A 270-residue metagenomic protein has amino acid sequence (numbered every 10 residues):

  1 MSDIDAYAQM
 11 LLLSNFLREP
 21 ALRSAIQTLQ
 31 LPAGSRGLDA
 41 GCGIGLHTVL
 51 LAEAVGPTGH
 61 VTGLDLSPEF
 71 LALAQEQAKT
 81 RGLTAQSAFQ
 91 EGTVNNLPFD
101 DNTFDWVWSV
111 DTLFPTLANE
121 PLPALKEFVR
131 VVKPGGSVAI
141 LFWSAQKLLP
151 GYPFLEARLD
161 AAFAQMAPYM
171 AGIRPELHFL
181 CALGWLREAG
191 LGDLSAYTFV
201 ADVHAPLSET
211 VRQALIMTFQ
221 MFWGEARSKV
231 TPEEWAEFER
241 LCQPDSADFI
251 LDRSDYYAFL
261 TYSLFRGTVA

Functional and structural regions predicted by a protein language model:
F16-A33, L50: Conserved alpha-helix/loop element of class I SAM-dependent methyltransferases that forms part of the SAM/SAH-binding
L38-A40, I44, T48-N96: Class I SAM-dependent methyltransferase SAM/SAH-binding core
P57-T58, V132-V138: Short glycine-dipeptide loop
N95-V107: A short acidic, Gly/Pro-enriched loop at the edge of an enzyme's catalytic core that lines a small-molecule cofactor
D105-E120: A short SAM/SAH-binding and catalytic strip from SAM-dependent methyltransferases
L122-P134: A short glycine-rich, Lys/Arg-flanked "PGG" loop and its adjoining helix->strand segment in the class I
A139-L207: Conserved catalytic/acceptor-binding region of the Class I
L180, S195-A270: Conserved Class I S-adenosyl-L-methionine
